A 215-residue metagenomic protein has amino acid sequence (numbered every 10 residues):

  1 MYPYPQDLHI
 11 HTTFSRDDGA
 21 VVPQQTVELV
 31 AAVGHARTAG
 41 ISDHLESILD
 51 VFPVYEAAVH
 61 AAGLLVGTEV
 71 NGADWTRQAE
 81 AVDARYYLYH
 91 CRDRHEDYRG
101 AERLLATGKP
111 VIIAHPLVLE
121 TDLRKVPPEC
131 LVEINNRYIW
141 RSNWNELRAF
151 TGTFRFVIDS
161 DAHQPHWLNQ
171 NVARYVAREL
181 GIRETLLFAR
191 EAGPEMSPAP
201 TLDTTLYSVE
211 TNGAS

Functional and structural regions predicted by a protein language model:
M1, H11, S15, Q25 (+5 more regions): Active-site catalytic microenvironments in core metabolic enzymes, especially phosphate/sugar-handling
Y4-D17, I113-P116, I158-A162: Histidine-centered catalytic micro-motifs
R16, H44-C130, P198-S215: Extended substrate/RNA-proximal surfaces in nucleic-acid metabolism proteins
A20-Q25, E102, R141-S142, E146-A149 (+1 more regions): Charged helix-capping and loop-helix junction motifs
V21-D43: Alpha-helical scaffold segments that flank or form the walls of functional sites
L131-I139: His/Asp/Glu-enriched short active-site or ligand-binding loop at hydrolase and phosphoryl-transfer sites
F154-Q170: Short acidic/histidine-rich active-site segments
Q170-S215: Mid-to-C-terminal alpha-helical segments outside catalytic/metal-binding sites
